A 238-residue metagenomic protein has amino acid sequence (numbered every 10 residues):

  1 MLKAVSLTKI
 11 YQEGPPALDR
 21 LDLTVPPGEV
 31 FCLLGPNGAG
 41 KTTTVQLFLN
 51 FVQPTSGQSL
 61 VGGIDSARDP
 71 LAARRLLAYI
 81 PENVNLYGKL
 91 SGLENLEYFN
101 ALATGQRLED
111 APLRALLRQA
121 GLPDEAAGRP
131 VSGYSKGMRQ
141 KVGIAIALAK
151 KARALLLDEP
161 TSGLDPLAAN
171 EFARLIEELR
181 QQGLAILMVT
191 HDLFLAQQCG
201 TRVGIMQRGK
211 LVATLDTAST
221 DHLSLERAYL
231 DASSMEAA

Functional and structural regions predicted by a protein language model:
M1-A4, T8-R20, P70: A short, flexible loop at the N-terminus of ABC-type nucleotide-binding domains that lies
E97, A101, L108-A126: Conserved ABC ATPase "signature" region
L155-D158: Catalytic Walker B motif of ABC-type/P-loop ATPase nucleotide-binding domains
P166-A168: Helix N-cap at the start of a conserved alpha-helix in ABC-type nucleotide-binding domains
N170-Q182: Helical segment within the ABC ATPase nucleotide-binding domain
T190-H191: H-loop/switch region of ABC-family ATPase nucleotide-binding domains
A196-Q198: A short, surface-exposed alpha-helical micro-motif characterized by mixed small hydrophobic and charged/polar residues
